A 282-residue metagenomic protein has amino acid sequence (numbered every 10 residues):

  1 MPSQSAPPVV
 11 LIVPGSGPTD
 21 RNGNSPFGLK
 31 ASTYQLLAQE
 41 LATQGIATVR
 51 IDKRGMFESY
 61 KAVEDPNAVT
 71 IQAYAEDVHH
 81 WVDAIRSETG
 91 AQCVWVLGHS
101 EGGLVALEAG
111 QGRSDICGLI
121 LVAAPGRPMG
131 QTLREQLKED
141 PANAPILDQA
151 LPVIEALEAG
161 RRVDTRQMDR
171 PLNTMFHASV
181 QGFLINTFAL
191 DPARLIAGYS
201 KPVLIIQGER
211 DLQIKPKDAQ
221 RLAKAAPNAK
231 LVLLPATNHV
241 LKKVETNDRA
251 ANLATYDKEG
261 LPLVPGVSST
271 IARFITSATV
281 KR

Functional and structural regions predicted by a protein language model:
Q4-L41: Short, surface-exposed "cap/lid" segments of acyl-processing enzymes
S32-Y60: Conserved alpha/beta-hydrolase
P66-S87: Alpha/beta-hydrolase active-site loop
A84-E139: Primarily recognizes the serine-hydrolase "nucleophile elbow" in alpha/beta-hydrolase and SGNH/GDSL folds
I120-A193: Accessory cap/linker subdomain of secreted extracellular hydrolases
Y199, I205-Q207: Short beta-strand/loop motif that positions the catalytic acidic residue of the alpha/beta-hydrolase fold
K201, I214-K224: Short alpha-helix in the alpha/beta-hydrolase fold that links the catalytic acid
T237-L241, N247-R282: Catalytic active-site module of serine/aspartate enzymes centered on a nucleophile-bearing elbow/loop
